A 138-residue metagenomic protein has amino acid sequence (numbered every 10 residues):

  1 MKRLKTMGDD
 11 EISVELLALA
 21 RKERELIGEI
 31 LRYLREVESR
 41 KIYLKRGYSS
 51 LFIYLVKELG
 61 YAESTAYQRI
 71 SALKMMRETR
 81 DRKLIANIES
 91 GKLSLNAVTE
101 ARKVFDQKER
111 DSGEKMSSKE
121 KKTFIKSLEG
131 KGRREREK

Functional and structural regions predicted by a protein language model:
M1-L59, K103, Q107-K108, S112: N-terminal acidic-hydrophobic amphipathic loop/helix motif that frequently occurs adjacent to catalytic
Y48-R134: Amphipathic alpha-helical "recognition" segments
E137-K138: Extended, Lys/Arg-enriched charged tracts that mediate electrostatic binding to polyanionic substrates
